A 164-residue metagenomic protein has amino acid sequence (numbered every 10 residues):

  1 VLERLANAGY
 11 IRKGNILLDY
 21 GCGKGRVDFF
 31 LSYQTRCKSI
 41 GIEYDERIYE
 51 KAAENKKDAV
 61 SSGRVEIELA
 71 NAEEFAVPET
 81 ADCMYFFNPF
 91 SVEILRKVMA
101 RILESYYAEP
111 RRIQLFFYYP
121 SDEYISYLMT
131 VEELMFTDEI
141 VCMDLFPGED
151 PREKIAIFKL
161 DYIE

Functional and structural regions predicted by a protein language model:
V1-R12: S-adenosyl-L-methionine
G14-G21: Conserved class I S-adenosyl-L-methionine
G25-F29: Glycine-rich SAM-binding Motif I of class I
K38-E43: Conserved SAM-binding motif I beta-strand of class I
R47-I48: Conserved short alpha-helix immediately C-terminal to the canonical SAM/SAH-binding motif I of Rossmann-like
K51-P78: S-adenosyl-L-methionine
C83-I94: A short SAM/SAH-binding and catalytic strip from SAM-dependent methyltransferases
E93-K154: C-terminal substrate-binding/active-site "lid" region of AdoMet-derived donor-dependent transferases
